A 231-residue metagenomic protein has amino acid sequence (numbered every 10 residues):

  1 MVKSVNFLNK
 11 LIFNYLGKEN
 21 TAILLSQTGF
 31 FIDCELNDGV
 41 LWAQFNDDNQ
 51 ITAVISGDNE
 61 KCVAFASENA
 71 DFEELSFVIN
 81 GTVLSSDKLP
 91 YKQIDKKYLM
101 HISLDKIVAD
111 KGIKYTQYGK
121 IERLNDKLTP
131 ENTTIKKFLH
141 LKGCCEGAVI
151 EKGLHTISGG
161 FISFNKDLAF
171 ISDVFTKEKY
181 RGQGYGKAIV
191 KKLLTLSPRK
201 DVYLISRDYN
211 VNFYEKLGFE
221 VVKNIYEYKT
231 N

Functional and structural regions predicted by a protein language model:
M1-F30, I94-L139, V149: Short amphipathic alpha-helix that is part of the acyltransferase structural core
M1-K88, P130-E131: N-terminal charged segments
N59-N69, D167-E178: Conserved acetyl-CoA binding element of GNAT-fold acetyltransferases
A70-E74, T176, G182-L196, K216: Conserved acetyl-CoA-binding loop-helix of GNAT-fold acetyltransferases
S85-I94, K187, D208-I225: Conserved active-site alpha-helix within GNAT-family acetyltransferase domains
I94-D110, I205-Y209, K223-N231: C-terminal "cap" of GNAT-fold acetyltransferases
T134-K177: A conserved beta-strand-loop-helix scaffold within acyl/acetyltransferase catalytic domains
I171, D201-S206: Conserved hydrophobic beta-strand within the GNAT/NAT acetyltransferase core sheet that lines the active-site cleft
